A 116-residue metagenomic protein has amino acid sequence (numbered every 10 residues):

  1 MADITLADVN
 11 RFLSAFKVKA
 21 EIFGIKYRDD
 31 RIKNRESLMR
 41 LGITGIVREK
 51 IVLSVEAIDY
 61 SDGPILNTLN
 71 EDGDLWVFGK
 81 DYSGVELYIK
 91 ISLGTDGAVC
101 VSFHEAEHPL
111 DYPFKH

Functional and structural regions predicted by a protein language model:
A2-A7, R11-D72: Compact soluble domain cores
V55-G97: Functional cores of ribonucleases/endoribonucleases
S92-H116: Enriched for short, Lys/Arg-rich terminal
